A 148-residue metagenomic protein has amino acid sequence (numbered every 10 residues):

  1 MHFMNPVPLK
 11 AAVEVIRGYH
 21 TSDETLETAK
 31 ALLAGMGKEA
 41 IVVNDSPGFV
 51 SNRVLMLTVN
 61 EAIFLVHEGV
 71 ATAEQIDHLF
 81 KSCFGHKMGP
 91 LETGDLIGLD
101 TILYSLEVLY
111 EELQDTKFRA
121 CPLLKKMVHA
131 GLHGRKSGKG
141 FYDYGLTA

Functional and structural regions predicted by a protein language model:
M1-N44, N52: Rossmann-fold dinucleotide-binding core
P6-L9, G18, L65, I102 (+1 more regions): General alpha-helical segment detector with a strong preference for membrane-spanning helices and helix-boundary regions
P8, V54-T58, H86: Alpha-helix N-cap/N′ positions at the starts of helices
A11-A12, T58-A62, G89, S105-L109: A general alpha-helix detector
E24-E27, A34-D45, H67-E68, A73-A148: NAD(P)-dependent Rossmann-like dehydrogenase/reductase catalytic/cofactor-binding core
V54-V70: Flexible helical/loop "lid" subdomain adjacent to adenine-nucleotide binding pockets
